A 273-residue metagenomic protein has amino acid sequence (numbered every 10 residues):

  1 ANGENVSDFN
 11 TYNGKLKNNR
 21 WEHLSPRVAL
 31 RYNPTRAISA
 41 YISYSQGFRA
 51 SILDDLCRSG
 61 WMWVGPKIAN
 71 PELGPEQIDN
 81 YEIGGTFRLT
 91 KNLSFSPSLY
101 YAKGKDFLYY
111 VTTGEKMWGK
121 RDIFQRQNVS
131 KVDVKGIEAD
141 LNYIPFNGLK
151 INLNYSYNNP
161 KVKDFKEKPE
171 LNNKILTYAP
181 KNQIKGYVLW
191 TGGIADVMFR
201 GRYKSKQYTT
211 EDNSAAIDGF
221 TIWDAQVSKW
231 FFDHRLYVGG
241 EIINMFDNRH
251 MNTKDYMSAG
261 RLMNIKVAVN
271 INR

Functional and structural regions predicted by a protein language model:
A1-G14, W21-R27, R31, L149-S156: Surface-exposed extracellular loop regions of Gram-negative outer-membrane beta-barrel proteins
N2-T11, N18, Y32, R36-Y81 (+4 more regions): Surface-exposed extracellular loop regions of Gram-negative outer-membrane beta-barrel proteins, predominantly
Y12-N18, L30, A69-L73, G85 (+7 more regions): Outer-membrane beta-barrel proteins
R20-L24, Q77-Y81, Y101, D133-K135 (+4 more regions): Residues that define the transmembrane beta-barrel architecture of outer-membrane proteins
H23, R31-N33, A37, E76 (+9 more regions): Structural signature of outer-membrane beta-barrel channels/translocons
S25-R31, Y41, N70, N80-T86 (+7 more regions): Membrane-embedded beta-strand positions in outer-membrane beta-barrel channels/transporters
P66, T177-I184, L189, A216 (+2 more regions): C-terminal beta-signal and terminal closure region of outer-membrane beta-barrel proteins
S96, Y100-G104, R121, Q125-T210 (+4 more regions): Gram-negative outer-membrane beta-barrel transporters
